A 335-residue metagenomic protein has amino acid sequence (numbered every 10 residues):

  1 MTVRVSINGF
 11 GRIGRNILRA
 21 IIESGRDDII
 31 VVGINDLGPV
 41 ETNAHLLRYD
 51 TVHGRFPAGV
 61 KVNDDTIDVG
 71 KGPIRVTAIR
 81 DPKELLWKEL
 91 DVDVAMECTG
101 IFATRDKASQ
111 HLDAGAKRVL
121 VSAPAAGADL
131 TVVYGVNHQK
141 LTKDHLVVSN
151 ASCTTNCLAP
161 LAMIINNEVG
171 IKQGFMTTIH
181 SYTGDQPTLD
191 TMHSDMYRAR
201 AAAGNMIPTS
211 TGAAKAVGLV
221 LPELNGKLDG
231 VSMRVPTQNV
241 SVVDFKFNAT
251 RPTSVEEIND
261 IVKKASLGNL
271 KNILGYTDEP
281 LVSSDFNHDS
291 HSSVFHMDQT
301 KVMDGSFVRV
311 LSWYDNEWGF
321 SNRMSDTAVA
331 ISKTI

Functional and structural regions predicted by a protein language model:
M1-A199, D326, T334-I335: N-terminal Rossmann-like NAD(P) cofactor-binding subdomain of oxidoreductases, focused on the glycine-rich
R4-S6, V147-S149, V243-A249, V308-Y314: Short glycine-rich or small-residue beta-strand-to-loop segments that form or flank ligand, phosphate, metal/Fe-S
A20, N259-I261, R323-T327: Composition- and surface-driven signal marking solvent-exposed, interaction-prone regions in large proteins
E23-L86, G170-Q173, T178-F307: C-terminal substrate-binding/catalytic lobe of Rossmann-fold NAD(P)-dependent oxidoreductases
G100, C153, T209, T250 (+1 more regions): Structured loop/turn residues at secondary-structure junctions
N156, P252-T253, W318-G319: A generic structural signal for alpha-helix starts
S290-I335: NAD(P)-dependent Rossmann-like dehydrogenase/reductase catalytic/cofactor-binding core
